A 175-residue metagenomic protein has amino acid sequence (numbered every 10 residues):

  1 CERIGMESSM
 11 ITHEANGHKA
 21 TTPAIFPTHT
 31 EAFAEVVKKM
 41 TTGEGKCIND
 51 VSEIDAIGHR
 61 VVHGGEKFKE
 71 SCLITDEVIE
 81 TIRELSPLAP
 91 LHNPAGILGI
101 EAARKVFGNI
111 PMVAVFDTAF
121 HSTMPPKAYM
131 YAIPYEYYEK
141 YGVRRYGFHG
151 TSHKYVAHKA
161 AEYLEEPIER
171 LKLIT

Functional and structural regions predicted by a protein language model:
C1-G65: N-terminal glycine/serine-rich phosphate-binding loop of ATP-dependent small-molecule kinases, especially carbohydrate
S8-I11, T81, A89, K140: A broad, structure-centric signal for solvent-exposed, well-ordered loop/edge residues that line or flank functional
H18-T21, D76-I79, Y131-Y135: Short, low-complexity, polar/charged sequence segments that are solvent-exposed and flexible
A20-T22, I82-S86, E139-V143: Short glycine/proline- and acidic residue-enriched helix-loop micro-motifs that form flexible lids or anion-recognition
F26-T30, A34, C72, D76 (+3 more regions): Electropositive phosphate-/nucleotide-binding environments in soluble metabolic enzymes
K46-H92, F120-M130: Short beta-strand-loop/turn "lid" adjacent to the catalytic site in phosphate-handling enzymes
N93-T175: Phosphate-binding/catalytic loop of phosphoryl-transfer enzymes
